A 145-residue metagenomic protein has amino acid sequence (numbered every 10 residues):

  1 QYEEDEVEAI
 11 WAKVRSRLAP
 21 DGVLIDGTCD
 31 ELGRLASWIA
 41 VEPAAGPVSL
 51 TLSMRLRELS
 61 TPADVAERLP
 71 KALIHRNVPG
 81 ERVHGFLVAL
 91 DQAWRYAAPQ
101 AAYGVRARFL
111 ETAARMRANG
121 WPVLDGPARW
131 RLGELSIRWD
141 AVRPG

Functional and structural regions predicted by a protein language model:
Q1: S-adenosyl-L-methionine
E6-G22: A short glycine-rich, Lys/Arg-flanked "PGG" loop and its adjoining helix->strand segment in the class I
V14, T28-A36, S60-D64: Low-complexity, flexible helical/coil segments
R15-A19, R34, A44, L110: Solvent-exposed, non-transmembrane amphipathic alpha-helical segments
A19, S37-W38, L52-M54, E134-D140 (+1 more regions): Generic preference for hydrophobic/aromatic residues in regular secondary structure cores
V23-S53: Conserved class I S-adenosyl-L-methionine
V41-E111: A conserved mid-domain beta-alpha-beta active-site/ligand-binding segment of alpha/beta enzyme cores
R95-G145: Conserved Class I S-adenosyl-L-methionine
